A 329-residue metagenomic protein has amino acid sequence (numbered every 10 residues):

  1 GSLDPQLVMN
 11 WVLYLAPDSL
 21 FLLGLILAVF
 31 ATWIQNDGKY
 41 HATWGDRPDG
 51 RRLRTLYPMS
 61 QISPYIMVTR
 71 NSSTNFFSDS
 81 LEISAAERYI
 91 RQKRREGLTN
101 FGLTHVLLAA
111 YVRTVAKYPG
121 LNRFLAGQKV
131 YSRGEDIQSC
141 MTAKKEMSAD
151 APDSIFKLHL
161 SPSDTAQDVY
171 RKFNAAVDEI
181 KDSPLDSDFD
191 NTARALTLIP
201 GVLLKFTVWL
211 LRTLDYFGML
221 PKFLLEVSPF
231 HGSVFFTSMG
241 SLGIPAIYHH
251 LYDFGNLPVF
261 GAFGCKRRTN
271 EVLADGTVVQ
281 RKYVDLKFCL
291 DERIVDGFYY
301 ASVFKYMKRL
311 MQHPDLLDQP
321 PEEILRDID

Functional and structural regions predicted by a protein language model:
G1-L15: Short, strongly hydrophobic alpha-helical membrane anchors
W11-D329: C-terminal catalytic/motor cores of large multi-domain enzyme assemblies
